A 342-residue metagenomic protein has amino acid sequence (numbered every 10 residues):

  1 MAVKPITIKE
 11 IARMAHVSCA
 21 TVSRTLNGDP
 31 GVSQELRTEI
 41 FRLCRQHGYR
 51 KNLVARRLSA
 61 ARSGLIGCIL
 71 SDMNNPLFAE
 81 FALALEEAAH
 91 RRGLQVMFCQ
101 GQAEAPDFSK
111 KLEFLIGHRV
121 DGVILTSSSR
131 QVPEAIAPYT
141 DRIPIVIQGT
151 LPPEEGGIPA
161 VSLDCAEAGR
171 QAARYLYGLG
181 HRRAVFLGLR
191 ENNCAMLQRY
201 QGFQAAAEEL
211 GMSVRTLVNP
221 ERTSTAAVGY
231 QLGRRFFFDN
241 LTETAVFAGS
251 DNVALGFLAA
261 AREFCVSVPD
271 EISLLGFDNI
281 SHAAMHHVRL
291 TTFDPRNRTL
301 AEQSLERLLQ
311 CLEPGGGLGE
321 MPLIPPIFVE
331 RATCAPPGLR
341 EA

Functional and structural regions predicted by a protein language model:
M1-S63: N-terminal helix-turn-helix DNA-binding module of bacterial transcription factors
A2-T7, R45-L83, R91-L94, F114-G117: N-terminal helix-turn-helix/winged-helix DNA-binding helices and compositionally similar short basic alpha-helical
A89-Q100, Q204-A227: Short beta-strand elements in bilobed, periplasmic/extracellular small-molecule ligand-binding domains
A103, L125-R170, M212, N252 (+1 more regions): Flexible loop/hinge segments that line or gate small-molecule binding clefts
R119-S127, V185-L187, N219, N240-S250 (+1 more regions): Periplasmic-binding protein-like
A160-F186, Q201-A205, A226-F236, A254 (+1 more regions): Hydrophobic alpha-helical segments within soluble ligand-binding/sensing domains
R170-M212, E320-C334: An alpha-beta-alpha
R215, R234-A342: Flexible loop/turn connectors
